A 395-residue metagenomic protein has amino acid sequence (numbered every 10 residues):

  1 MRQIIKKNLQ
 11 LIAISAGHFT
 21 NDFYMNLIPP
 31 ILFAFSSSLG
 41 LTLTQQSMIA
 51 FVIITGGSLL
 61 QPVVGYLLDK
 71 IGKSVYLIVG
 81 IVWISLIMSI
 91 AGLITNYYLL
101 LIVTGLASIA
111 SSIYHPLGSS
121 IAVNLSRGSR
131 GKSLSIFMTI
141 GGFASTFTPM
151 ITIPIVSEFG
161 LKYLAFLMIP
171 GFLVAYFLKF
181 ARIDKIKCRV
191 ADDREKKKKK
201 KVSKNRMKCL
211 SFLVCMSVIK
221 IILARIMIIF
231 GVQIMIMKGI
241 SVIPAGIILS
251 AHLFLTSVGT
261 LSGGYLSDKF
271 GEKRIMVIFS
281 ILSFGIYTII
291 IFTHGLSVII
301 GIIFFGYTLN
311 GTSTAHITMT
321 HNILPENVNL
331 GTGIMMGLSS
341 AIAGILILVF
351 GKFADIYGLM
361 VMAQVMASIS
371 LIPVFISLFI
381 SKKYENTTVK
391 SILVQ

Functional and structural regions predicted by a protein language model:
N26, I54-P62, S145-T146, L253-L261 (+1 more regions): Residue-level signature of mid-helix packing/kink "hotspots" within the transmembrane helices of 12-pass Major
I28-P29, K208-T260: Extracytoplasmic gate region of multi-pass secondary transporters
L59-T95: Conserved MFS/SLC helix-loop-helix module at the cytosolic interface between two early adjacent transmembrane helices
L60-G72, T260-G271, A354-D355: Helix-to-loop junctions at the C-terminal end of transmembrane segments in multipass secondary transporters
V103-I140: Cytoplasmic helix-loop-helix junction between adjacent transmembrane helices in 12-TM secondary transporters
I136-I183: Helix-loop-helix hairpin linking two adjacent transmembrane segments in secondary transporters
S267-H316: C-terminal transmembrane helical hairpin of 12-TM major facilitator-type secondary transporters
I323-L359: A late C-terminal transmembrane helix in Major Facilitator Superfamily
